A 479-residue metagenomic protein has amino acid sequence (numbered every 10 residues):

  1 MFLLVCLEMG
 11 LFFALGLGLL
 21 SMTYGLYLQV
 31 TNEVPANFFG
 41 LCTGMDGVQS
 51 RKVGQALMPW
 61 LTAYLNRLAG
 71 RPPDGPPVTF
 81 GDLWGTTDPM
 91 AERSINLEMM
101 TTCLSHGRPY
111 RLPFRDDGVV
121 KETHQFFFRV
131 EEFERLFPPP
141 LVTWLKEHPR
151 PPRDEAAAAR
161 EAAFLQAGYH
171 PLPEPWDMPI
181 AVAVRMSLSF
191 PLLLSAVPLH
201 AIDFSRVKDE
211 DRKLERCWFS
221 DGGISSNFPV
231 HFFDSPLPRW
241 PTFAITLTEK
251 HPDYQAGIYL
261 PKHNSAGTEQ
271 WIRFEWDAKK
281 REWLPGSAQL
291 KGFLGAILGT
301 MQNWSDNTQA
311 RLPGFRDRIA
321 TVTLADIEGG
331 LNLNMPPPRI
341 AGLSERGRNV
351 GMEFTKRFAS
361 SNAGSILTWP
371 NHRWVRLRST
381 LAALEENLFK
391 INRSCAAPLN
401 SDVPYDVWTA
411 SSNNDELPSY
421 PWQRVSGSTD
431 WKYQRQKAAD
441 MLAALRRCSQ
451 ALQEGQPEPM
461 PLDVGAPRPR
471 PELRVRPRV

Functional and structural regions predicted by a protein language model:
M1-V479: Patatin-like phospholipase
